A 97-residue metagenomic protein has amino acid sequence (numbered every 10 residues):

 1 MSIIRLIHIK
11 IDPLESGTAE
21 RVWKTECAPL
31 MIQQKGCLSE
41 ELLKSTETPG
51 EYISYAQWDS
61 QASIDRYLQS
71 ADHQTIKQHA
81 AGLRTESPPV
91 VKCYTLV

Functional and structural regions predicted by a protein language model:
S2, S39-G50, Q78-V97: Glycine-rich beta-strand-turn "strand-cap" elements at beta-sheet edges
S2-K10, S39-L68: Short, well-ordered beta-strand segments in beta-rich or mixed alpha/beta enzyme and ligand-binding folds
I11-P13, S60, T95-V97: Non-catalytic surface loops within mature trypsin-like serine protease
P13-L14, Q34: Short acidic-aromatic low-complexity motifs
L14-E20, R66: Short, conserved charged micro-motifs
T25-L38, Q57-V91: An amphipathic, aromatic/His-enriched active-site/gating alpha helix that lines ligand/cofactor pockets
